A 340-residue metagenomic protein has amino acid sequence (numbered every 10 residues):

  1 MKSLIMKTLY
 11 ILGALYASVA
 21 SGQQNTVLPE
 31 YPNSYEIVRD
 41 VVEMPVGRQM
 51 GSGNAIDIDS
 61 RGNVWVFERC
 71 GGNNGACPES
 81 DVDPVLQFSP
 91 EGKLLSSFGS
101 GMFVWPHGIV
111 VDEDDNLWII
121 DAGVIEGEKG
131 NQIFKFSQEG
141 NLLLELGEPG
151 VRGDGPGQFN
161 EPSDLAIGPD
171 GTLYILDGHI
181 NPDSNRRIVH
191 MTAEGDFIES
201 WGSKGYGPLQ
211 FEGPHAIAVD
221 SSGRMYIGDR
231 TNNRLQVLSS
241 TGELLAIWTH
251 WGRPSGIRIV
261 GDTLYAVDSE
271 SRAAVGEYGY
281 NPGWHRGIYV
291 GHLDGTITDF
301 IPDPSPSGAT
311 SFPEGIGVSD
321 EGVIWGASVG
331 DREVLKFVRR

Functional and structural regions predicted by a protein language model:
M1-L4: N-terminal secretory signal peptides that target proteins for export/translocation
K7-S18: Bacterial N-terminal signal peptides
Q23-R340: Sequence-structural signature of mature extracellular/luminal beta-sheet repeat domains, prominently beta-propellers
